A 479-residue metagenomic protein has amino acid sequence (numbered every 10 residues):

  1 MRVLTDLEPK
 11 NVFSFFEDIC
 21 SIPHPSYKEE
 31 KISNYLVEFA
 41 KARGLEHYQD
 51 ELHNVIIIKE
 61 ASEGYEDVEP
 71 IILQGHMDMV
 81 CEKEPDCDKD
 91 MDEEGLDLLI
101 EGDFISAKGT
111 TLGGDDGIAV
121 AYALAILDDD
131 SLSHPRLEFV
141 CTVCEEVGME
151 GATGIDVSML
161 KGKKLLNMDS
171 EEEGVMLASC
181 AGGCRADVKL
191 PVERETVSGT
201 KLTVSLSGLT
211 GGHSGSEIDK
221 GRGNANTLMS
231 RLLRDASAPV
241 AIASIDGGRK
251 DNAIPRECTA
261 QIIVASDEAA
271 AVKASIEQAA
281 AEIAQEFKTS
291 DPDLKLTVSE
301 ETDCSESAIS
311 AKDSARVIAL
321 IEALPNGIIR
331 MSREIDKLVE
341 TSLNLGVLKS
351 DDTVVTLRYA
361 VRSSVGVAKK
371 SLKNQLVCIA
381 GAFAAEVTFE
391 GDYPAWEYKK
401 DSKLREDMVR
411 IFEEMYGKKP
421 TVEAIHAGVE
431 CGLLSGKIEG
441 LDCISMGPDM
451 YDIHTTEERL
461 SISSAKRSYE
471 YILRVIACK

Functional and structural regions predicted by a protein language model:
R2-F104: Acidic/His- and Gly-rich active-site-bordering loop/insert found across diverse amide/peptide-bond hydrolases
P9-V12, R333, E340-V355, A360 (+1 more regions): Zn-dependent metallopeptidase/amidohydrolase metal-coordination segment
E17-S21, T259-Q261, K295-A308, G346-L348 (+2 more regions): A short beta-alpha structural unit
Y65-K163, S198-K201, A311-A315, E322-S332 (+2 more regions): Active-site metal-coordination/substrate-binding segment of hydrolases, especially metallo-dependent peptidases
H134-A225, L233: Fold-level recognition of mixed alpha/beta catalytic cores in primary-metabolism enzymes, strongest
S158, G221-S237, E268-A269, R316-E322 (+5 more regions): His/Asp/Glu-rich mid-to-C-terminal helical/loop segments that flank catalytic regions of hydrolases
E195-G199, I218-D246, A253, I263-S342: Acidic-enriched catalytic cores of C-N bond-cleaving enzymes acting on peptides and small amides
E217, R222-I245, Y398-L441: Active-site-adjacent substrate-binding region of metalloamidase/peptidase-like peptide-processing proteins
